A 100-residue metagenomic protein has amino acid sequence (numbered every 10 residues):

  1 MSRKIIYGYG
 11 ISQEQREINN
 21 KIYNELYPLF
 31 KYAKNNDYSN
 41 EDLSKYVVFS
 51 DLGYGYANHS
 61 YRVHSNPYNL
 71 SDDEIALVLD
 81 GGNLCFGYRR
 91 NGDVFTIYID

Functional and structural regions predicted by a protein language model:
M1, I5-I6, N24, V47: Intrinsically disordered low-complexity regions specifically enriched for long asparagine
S2-R16, T96-D100: Short, extreme N-terminal segment that most often corresponds to the first beta-strand
G8-I22, N36-D37, Y68: Intrinsic-disorder-associated interaction segments
Q13, K31, F86-G87: Intrinsically disordered, low-complexity regions enriched in serine, threonine, proline and polar/charged residues
N19-Y23, Y27-K34, L43-S44, I75 (+1 more regions): Residue-level detector of alpha-helical secondary structure
D37-I99: Acidic, low-complexity, intrinsically disordered interaction modules
